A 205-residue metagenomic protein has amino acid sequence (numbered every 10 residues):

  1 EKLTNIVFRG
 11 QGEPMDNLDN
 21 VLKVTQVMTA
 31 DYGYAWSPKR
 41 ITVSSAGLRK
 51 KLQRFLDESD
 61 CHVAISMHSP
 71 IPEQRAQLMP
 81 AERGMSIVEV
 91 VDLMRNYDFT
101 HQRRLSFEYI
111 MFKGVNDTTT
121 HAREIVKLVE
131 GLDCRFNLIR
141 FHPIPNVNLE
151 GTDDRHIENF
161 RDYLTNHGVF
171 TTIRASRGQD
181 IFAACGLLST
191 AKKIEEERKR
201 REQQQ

Functional and structural regions predicted by a protein language model:
E1-H167, T171-R174: Conserved AdoMet/S-adenosylmethionine-binding subsite of the radical SAM
G178-Q205: Radical SAM enzyme core and accessory elements
